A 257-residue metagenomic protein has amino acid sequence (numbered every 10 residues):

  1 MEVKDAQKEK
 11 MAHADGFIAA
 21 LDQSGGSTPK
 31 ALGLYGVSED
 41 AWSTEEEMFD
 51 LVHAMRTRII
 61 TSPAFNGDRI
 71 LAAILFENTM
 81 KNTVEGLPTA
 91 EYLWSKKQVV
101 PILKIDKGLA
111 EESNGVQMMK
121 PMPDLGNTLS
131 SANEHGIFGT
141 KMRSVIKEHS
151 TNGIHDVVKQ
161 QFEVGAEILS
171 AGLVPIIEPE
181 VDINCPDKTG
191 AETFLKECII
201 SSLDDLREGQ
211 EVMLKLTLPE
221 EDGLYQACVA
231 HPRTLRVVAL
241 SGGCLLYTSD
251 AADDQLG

Functional and structural regions predicted by a protein language model:
A14, A20-S62, R69: Conserved N-terminal beta1-alpha1 strand-loop-helix module at the mouth
A19, I177: Conserved, mostly hydrophobic/aromatic
Q23-G25, N78-M80, K107-L109, S144-E148 (+3 more regions): Active-site-proximal loop/turn and secondary-structure-junction residues that shape catalytic pockets, frequently
I70-H155: Active-site beta->alpha loop and helix N-cap motifs at the rims of alpha/beta catalytic domains
K120-P121, H135-F138, S144-K159, A166 (+4 more regions): Charge-rich, low-complexity N-terminal segments
G136, V229-V237: Glycine-enriched alpha-helix->loop->beta-strand junction motifs that scaffold or abut catalytic
Q210-P219, A239-S241: Catalytic beta/alpha-barrel core
Y247-D254: Conserved small/polar residues in nucleotide/adenosyl-binding loops
